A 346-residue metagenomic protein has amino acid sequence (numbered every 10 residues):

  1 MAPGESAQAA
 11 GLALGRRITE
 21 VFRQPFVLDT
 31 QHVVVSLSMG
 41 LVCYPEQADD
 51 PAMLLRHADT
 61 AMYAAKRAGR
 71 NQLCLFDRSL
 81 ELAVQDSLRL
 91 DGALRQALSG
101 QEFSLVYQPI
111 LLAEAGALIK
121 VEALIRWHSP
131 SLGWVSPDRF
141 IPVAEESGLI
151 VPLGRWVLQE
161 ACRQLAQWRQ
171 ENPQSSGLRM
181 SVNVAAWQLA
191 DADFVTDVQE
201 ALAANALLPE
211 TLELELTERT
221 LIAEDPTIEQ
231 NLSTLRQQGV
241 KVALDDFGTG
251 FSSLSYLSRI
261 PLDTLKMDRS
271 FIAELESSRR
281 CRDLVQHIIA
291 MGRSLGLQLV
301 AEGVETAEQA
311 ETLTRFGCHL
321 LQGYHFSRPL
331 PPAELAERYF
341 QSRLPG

Functional and structural regions predicted by a protein language model:
M1-E5, A144, S253, L275: Active-site loop/short helix in cyclic nucleotide turnover domains
M1-L88, G92: Cyclic-dinucleotide signaling modules
G11, G15, L55, V195-V198 (+3 more regions): Heptad-repeat coiled-coil signal-transmission/dimerization helices
E20, Q24, T60-Y63, R67 (+4 more regions): Regular, well-ordered alpha-helical segments
E20, R78-L82, R89-L207, R219-T220 (+5 more regions): Bacterial c-di-GMP phosphodiesterase EAL domain
P25, H32-G40, Q72, E102-S104 (+4 more regions): Residues at or immediately flanking beta-strands
Q31, A113, A117, P130 (+3 more regions): EAL-family c-di-GMP phosphodiesterase catalytic domain
